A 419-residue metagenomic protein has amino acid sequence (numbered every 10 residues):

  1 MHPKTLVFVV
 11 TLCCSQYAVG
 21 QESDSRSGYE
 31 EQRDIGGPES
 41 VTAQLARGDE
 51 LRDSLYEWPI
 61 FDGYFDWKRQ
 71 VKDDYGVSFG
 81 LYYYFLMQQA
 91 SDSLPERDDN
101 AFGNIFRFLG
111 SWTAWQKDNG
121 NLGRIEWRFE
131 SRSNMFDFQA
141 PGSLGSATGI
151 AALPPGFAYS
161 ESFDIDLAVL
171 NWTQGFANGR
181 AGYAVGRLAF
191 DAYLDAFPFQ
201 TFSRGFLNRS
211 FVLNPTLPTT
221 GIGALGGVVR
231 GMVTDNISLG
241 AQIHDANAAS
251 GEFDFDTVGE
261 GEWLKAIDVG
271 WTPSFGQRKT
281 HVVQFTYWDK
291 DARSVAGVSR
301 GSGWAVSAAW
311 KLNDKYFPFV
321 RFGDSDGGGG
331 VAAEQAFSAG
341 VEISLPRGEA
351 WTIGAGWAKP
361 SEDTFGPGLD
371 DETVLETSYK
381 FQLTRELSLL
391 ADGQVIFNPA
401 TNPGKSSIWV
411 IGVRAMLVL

Functional and structural regions predicted by a protein language model:
V19-A90, P95-R97, T113-N119: N-terminal periplasmic/intermembrane-space "pro-region" immediately following the signal or transit peptide
E22-S23, I60-F79, S111-I125, A177-R180 (+5 more regions): Short loop/turn motifs that connect adjacent beta-strands in outer-membrane beta-barrel proteins
F61, Y75, N100-F106, D164-A168 (+6 more regions): Residues that define the transmembrane beta-barrel architecture of outer-membrane proteins
L81, F106-A114, L170-Q174, G227-G231 (+6 more regions): Residues on the lipid-exposed face of transmembrane beta-strands in outer-membrane beta-barrel proteins
L81-M87, I125-S131, Y183-R187, A241-D245 (+6 more regions): Transmembrane beta-barrel strands of outer-membrane/channel proteins
F138-N171, F176-D268: Surface-exposed coil loops of outer-membrane beta-barrel proteins
I267-D363, T377: Detector for outer-membrane/organellar transmembrane beta-barrel domains, recognizing the amphipathic beta-strand
L387, S407-L419: Outer-membrane beta-barrel "beta-signal"
